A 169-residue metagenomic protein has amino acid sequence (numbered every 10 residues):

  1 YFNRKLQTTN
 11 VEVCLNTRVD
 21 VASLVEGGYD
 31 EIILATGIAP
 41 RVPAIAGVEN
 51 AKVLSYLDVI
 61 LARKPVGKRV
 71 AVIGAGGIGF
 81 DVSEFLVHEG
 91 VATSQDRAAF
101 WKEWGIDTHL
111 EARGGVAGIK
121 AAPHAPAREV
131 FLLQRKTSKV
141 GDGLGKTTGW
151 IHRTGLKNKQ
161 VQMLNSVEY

Functional and structural regions predicted by a protein language model:
Y1-V13, H152-M163: Helical element adjacent to the flavin cofactor pocket in flavoenzyme catalytic cores
L6, Y29-D30: Local beta-strand N-terminus motif with an aromatic residue
C14-G28, T36-I45, E49, Y56-L144 (+2 more regions): Rossmann-like dinucleotide/flavin-binding elements
